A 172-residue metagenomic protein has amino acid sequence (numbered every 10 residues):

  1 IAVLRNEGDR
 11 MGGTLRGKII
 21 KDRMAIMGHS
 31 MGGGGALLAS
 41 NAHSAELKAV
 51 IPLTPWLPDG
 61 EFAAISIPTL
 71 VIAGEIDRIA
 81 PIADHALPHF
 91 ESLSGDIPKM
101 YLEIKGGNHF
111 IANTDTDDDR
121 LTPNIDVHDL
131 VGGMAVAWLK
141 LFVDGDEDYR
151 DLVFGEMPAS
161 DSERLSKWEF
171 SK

Functional and structural regions predicted by a protein language model:
I1-H29: Gly/Ser-rich "nucleophile elbow"/oxyanion-hole loop immediately N-terminal to the catalytic nucleophile in hydrolases
I1-R10, S40, A86-P88, L139: Short, well-ordered amphipathic alpha-helices
R5, G33-S44: Short glycine-enriched nucleophile-adjacent loop and the immediately C-terminal alpha-helix near the catalytic center
G8, H43, L93: Active-site catalytic pocket residues across diverse enzymes, especially alpha/beta-hydrolases
S30-G34, T54-D59, I76-I79, G106-F110: Solvent-exposed loop/turn segments at secondary-structure junctions within structured extracellular/periplasmic domains
A45-W56: A conserved short beta-strand
I65-I67, I72-G133, L141: Active-site-adjacent alpha-helix of alpha/beta-hydrolase-fold enzymes
L121-K172: Catalytic active-site module of serine/aspartate enzymes centered on a nucleophile-bearing elbow/loop
